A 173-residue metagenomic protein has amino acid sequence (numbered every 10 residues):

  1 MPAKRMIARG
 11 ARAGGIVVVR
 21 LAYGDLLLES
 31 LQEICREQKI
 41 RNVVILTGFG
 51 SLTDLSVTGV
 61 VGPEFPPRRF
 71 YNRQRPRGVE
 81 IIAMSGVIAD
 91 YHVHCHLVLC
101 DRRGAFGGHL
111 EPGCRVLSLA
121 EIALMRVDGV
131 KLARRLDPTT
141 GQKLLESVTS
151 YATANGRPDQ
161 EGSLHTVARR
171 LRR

Functional and structural regions predicted by a protein language model:
M1-H94, V98-R173: N-terminal intrinsically disordered, cationic/polar leader segments that include organellar targeting peptides
